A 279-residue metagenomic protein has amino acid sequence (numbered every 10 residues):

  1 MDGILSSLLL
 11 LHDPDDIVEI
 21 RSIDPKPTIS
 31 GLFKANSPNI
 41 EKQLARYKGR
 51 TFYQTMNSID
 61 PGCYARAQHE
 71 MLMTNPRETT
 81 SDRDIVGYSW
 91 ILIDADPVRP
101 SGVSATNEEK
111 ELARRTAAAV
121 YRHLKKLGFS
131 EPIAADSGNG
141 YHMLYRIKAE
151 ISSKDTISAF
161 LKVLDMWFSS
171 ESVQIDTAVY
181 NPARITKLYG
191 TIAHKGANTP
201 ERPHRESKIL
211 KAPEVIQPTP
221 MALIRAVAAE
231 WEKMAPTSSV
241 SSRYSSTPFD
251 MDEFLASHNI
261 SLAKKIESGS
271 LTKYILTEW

Functional and structural regions predicted by a protein language model:
M1-W90, A95-N107, E111, R184 (+3 more regions): DNA replication initiation on ssDNA origins
R77-T80, F129-S130, V173: Eukaryotic intrinsically disordered and solvent-exposed regulatory patches
S81-R83, A134-A135, L276: Short, flexible, solvent-exposed loop/turn segments with mixed acidic/basic and small polar residues
S89-L127, G138-F168, R184-P200, P218 (+1 more regions): Modules that initiate DNA replication and primer synthesis
E131-N139, D176-N181: Short beta-strand
M166-A178: Conserved His + Asp/Glu catalytic blocks
V179, I192, I209: Short clusters of hydrophobic/aromatic residues that line enzyme substrate/ligand-binding pockets
P200-L210: Caspase-like cysteine protease fold
